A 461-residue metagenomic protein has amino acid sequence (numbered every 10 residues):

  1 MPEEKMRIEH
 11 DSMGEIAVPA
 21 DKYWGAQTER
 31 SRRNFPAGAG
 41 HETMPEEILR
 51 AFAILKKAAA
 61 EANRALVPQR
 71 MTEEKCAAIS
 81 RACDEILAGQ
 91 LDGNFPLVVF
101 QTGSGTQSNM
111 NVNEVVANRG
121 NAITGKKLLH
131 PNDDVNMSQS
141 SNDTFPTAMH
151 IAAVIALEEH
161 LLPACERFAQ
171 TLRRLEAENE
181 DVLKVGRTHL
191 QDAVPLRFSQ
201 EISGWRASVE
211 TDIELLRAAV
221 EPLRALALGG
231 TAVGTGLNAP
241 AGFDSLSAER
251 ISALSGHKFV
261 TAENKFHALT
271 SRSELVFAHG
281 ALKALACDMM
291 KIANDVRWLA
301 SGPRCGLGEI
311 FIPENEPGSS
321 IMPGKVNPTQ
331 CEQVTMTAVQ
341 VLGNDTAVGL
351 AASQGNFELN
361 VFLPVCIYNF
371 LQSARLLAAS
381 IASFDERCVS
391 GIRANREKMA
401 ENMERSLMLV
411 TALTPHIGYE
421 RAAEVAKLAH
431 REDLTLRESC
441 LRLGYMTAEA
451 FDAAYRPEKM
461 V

Functional and structural regions predicted by a protein language model:
M1-V461: Conserved, well-structured ligand/cofactor-binding cores
